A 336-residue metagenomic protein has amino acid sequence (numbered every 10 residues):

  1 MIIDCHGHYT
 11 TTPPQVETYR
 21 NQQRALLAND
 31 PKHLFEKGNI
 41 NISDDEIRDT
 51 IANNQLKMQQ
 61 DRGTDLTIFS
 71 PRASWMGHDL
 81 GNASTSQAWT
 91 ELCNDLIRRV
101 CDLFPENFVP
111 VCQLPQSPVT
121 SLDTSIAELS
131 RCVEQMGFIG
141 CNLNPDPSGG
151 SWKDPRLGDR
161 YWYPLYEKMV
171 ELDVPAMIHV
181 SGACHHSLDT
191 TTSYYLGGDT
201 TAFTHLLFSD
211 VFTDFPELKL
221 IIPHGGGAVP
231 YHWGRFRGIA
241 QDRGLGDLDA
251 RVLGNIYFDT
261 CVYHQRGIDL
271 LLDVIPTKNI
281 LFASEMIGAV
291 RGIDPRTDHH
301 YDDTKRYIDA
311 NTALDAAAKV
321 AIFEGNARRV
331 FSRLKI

Functional and structural regions predicted by a protein language model:
I3-C5, T67-F69, P110-C112, C141-L143 (+4 more regions): Hydrophobic faces of well-ordered beta-strands that scaffold small-molecule active sites in alpha/beta enzyme cores
H6, Q59, I97, C132 (+6 more regions): Conserved, mostly hydrophobic/aromatic
H8-D49, L80, A183-G198, F236-N255 (+1 more regions): Active-site gating loops and adjacent loop-to-helix segments of metal-dependent hydrolytic enzymes
H8-T10, D146-S148, S181-G182, G226 (+1 more regions): Catalytic metal-binding/acid-base residues of hydrolase active sites
Q23-S70, E91-D102: Alpha-helical scaffold segments that flank or form the walls of functional sites
T50-Q59, S121-R131, R266-L270: Short, acidic/polar
D65-A202: Active-site gating/metal-coordination segments in enzymes
S187-F208, K219-I336: H/E-rich (His + Asp/Glu) clusters that bind or coordinate divalent metals
